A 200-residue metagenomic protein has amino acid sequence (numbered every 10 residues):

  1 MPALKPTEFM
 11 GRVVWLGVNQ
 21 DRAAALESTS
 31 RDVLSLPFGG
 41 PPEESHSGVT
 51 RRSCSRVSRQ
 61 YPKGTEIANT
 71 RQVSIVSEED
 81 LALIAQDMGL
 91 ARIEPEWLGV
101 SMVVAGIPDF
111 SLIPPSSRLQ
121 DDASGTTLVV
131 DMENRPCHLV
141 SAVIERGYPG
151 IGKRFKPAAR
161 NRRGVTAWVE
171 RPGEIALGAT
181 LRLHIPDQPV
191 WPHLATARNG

Functional and structural regions predicted by a protein language model:
M1-R118, D122, M132, P192-R198: Electropositive, beta-rich accessory/interaction domains or terminal extensions that provide binding surfaces
V104-P108, L112-R171: Glycine-rich active-site loops that engage anionic ligands at enzyme catalytic sites
I113, E174-L177, L181-L183: Short, well-ordered loop/turn sites that connect or cap secondary structure elements
S124, E133, T180, P186-D187: Short, surface-exposed secondary-structure boundary micro-motifs
V129, H138-V140, D187-G200: Short, Lys/Arg- and Gly-enriched loop/turn segments at beta-strand edges
G147, R154-F155, A167, T180-I185 (+1 more regions): Acidic/glycine-rich phosphate/pyrophosphate-binding loops and surrounding catalytic core that coordinate Mg2+
